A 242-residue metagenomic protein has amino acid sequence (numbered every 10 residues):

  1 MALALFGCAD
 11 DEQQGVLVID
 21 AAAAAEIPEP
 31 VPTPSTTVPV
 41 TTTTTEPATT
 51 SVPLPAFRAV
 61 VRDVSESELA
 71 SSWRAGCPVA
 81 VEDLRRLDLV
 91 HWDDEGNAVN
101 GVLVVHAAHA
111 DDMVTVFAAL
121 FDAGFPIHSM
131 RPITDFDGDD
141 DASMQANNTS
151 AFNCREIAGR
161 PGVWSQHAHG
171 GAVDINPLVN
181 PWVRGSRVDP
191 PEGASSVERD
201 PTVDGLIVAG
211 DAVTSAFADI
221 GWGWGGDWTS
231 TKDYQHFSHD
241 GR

Functional and structural regions predicted by a protein language model:
L3-A24: C-terminal region of N-terminal signal peptides and the immediate post-cleavage residues of exported proteins
G7-A9, G76-P78, N153-R155: Sequence contexts marking disulfide-bonded cysteines in secreted/extracellular proteins
G15-I19, I157-W164, H169-R242: Catalytic cores and adjacent binding grooves of peptidoglycan-active enzymes
A25-S51: Extracellular mucin-like PTS domains
D63-S65, R74, L84: A charge-rich, low-complexity, intrinsically flexible signal that marks solvent-exposed coils, linkers, repeats
E68-A75, V99-A107, E156-P161: N-terminal post-signal-peptidase region of extra-cytosolic proteins
V79-Q145: Active-site acidic/histidine clusters and adjacent loop/turn architecture that either coordinate catalytic ions
R131-H167, W182: Active-site-adjacent loop/helix surface patches within enzyme catalytic domains that shape the substrate-binding cleft
